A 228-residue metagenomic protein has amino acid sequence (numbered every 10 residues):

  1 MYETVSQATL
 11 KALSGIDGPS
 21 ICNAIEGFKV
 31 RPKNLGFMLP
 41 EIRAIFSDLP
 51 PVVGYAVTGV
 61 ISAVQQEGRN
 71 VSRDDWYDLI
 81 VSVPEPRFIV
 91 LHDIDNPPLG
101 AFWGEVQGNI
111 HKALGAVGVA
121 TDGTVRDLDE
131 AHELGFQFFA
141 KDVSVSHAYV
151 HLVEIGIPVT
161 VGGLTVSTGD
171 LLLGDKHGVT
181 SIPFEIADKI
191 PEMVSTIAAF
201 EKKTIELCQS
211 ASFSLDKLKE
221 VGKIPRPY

Functional and structural regions predicted by a protein language model:
M1-T168, I182-Y228: Feature captures the catalytic cores and cofactor-binding loops of soluble hydro-lyases/lyases that act on carboxylate
L172: C-terminal binding/interaction regions
G178-T180: Channel- or pocket-lining gating/hinge segments that regulate access to a cavity or pore
